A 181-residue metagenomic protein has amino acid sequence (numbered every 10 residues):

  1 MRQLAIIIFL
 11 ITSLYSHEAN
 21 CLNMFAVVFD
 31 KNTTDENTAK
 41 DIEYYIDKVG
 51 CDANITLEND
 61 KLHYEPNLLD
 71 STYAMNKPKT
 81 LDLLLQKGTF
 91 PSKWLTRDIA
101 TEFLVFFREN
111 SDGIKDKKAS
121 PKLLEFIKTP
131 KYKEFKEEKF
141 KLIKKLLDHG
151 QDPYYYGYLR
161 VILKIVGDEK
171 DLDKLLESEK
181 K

Functional and structural regions predicted by a protein language model:
M1-A19: Classical Sec-dependent N-terminal signal peptides that target proteins to the secretory pathway
I7-T12, E43, D47, T56 (+1 more regions): Residues marking helix boundaries in flexible regions
E18-N32, N54-S71, L85, F90-P130 (+1 more regions): Ankyrin-repeat boundary/"N-cap" motif
D35-D47, N76-Q86, F107-G113, K117-S120 (+2 more regions): Ankyrin repeat structural motif
K144-K180: Leucine-rich solenoid repeat scaffolds
